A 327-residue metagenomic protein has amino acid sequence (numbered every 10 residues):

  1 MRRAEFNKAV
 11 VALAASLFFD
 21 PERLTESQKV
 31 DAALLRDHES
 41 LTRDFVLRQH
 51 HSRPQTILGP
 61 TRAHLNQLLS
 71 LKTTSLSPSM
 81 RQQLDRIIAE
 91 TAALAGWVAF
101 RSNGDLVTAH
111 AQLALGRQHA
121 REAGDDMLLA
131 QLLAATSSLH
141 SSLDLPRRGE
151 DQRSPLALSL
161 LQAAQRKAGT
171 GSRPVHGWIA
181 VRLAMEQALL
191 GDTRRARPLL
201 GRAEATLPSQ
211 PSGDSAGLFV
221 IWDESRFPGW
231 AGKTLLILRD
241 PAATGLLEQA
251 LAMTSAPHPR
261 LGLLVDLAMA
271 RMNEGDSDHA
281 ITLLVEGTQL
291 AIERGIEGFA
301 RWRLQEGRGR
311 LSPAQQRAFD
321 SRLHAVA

Functional and structural regions predicted by a protein language model:
M1-L35: Compositionally biased, long intrinsically disordered regions
T25-A327: Conserved binding/catalytic microenvironments
